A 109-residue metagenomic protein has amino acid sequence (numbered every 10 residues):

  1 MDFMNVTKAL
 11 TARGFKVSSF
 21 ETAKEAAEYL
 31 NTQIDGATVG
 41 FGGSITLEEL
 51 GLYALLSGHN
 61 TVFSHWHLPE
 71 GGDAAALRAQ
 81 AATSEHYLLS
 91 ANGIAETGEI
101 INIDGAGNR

Functional and structural regions predicted by a protein language model:
M1-R109: The feature marks the mature, well-folded catalytic cores of soluble enzymes
